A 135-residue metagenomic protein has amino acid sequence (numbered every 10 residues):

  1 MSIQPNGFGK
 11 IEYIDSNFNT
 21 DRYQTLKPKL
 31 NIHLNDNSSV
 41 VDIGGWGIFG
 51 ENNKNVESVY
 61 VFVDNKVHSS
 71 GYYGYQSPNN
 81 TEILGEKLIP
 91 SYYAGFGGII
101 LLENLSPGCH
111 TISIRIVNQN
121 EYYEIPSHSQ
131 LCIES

Functional and structural regions predicted by a protein language model:
M1-S135: Basic, ligand-binding patches in group-transfer machinery, especially extracytoplasmic/periplasmic segments
